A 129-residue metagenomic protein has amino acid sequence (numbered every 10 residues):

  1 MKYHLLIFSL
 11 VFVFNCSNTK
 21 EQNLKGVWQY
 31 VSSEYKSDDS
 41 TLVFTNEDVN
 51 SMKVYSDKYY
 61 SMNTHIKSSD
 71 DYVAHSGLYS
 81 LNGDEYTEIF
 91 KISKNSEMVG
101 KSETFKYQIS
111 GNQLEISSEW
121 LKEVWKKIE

Functional and structural regions predicted by a protein language model:
H4-V13: Sec-dependent N-terminal signal peptides
F14-A74, E85-E129: Lipid interaction determinants
G77: Phosphoinositide-binding peripheral membrane targeting modules
